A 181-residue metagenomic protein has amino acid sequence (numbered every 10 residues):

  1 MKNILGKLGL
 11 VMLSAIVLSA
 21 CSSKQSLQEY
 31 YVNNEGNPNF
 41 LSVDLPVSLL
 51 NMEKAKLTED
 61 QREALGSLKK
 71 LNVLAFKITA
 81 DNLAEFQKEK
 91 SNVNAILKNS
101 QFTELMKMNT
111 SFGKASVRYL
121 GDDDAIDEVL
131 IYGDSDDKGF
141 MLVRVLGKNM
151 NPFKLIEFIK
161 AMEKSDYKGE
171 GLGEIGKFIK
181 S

Functional and structural regions predicted by a protein language model:
M1-G9: Bacterial N-terminal signal peptides that target proteins for export
S19-A20: C-terminal motif of bacterial Sec signal peptides marking the signal peptidase cleavage site
Q28-V93: Early exported N-terminus immediately downstream of N-terminal targeting peptides
A75-L83, L142-G147, A161-E163: Second-shell loop/turn segments in exported
F76-I126: Mid-length scaffold segments of soluble, non-membrane domains
K90, N94, E128, P152 (+1 more regions): Extracytoplasmic/secreted envelope proteins and their assembly/folding machinery, especially bacterial periplasmic
D123-N151: A short, solvent-exposed beta-edge/loop patch
N151-S181: C-terminal partner/receptor-binding element of secreted or periplasmic proteins
